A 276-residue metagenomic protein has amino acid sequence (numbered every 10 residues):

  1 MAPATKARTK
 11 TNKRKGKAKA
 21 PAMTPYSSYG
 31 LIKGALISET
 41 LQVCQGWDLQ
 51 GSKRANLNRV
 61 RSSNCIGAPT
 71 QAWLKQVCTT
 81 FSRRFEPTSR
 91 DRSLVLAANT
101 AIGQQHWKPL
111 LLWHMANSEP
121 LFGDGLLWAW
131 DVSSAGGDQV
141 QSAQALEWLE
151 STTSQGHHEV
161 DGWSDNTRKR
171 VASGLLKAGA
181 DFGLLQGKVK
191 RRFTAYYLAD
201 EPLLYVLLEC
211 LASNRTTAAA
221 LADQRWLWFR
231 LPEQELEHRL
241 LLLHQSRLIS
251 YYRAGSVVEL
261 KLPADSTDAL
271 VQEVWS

Functional and structural regions predicted by a protein language model:
A2-D131, Q139-V140: Eukaryotic partner-binding/assembly regions in large regulatory complexes
A4, K261-S276: Long, low-complexity, charge-rich intrinsically disordered regions
P69-Q76, W163-D181, F229-L242: Short amphipathic alpha-helical interaction segments
L127-W128, E147, K177: Contiguous, well-ordered alpha-helical segments that form the cores/surfaces of helical PPI scaffolds
S133-G137, S213: Short helix-capping/hinge SLiMs at alpha-helix to coil transitions
V140-H158: DNA-recognition alpha helix
T153-N166, V189: Inter-helical turn/loop segments and adjacent helix faces that build the functional surface of alpha-helical bundle
Q186-T267: Accessory, usually C-terminal, subdomains that scaffold auxiliary metal cofactors
